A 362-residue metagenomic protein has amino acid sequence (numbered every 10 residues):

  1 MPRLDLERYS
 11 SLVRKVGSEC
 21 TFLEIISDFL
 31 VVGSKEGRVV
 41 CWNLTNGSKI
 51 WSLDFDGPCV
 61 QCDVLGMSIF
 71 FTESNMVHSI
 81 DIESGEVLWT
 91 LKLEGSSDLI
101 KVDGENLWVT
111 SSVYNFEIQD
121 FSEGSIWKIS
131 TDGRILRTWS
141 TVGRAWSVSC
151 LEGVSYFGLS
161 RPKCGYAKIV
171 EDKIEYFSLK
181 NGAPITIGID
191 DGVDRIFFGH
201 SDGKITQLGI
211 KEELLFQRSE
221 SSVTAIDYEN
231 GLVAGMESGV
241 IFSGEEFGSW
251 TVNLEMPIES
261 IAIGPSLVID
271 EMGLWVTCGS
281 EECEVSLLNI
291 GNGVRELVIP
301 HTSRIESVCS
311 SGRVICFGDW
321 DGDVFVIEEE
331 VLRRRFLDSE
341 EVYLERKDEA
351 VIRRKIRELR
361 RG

Functional and structural regions predicted by a protein language model:
M1-S18, N46-S48: A short helix->beta-strand "capping" segment at the edge of beta-propeller domains
L12-G17, S52-D56, T90-L93, T138-V142 (+4 more regions): Surface loop/turn motifs at the tips and blade-to-blade linkers of beta-strand repeat domains
L12-R38, D54-V60: Beta-strand-rich domains and repeat architectures in extracellular enzymes and scaffolds, especially beta-propellers
S18-E24, G57-G66, E94-G104, T141-E152 (+4 more regions): Repeated scaffold domains used in trafficking and secretory/extracellular systems, primarily beta-propellers
V40, H78-S79, W127, G165-A167 (+4 more regions): WD40 beta-propeller blade core
N43-G47, D81-G85, S130-R134, I169-D172 (+4 more regions): Short loop/turn segments that connect beta-strands within beta-propeller blades
F71-T72, F116-E123, R161-P162, G279-C283: Short, solvent-exposed loop/turn segments at conserved positions within beta-propeller repeat blades
H301-G362: Blade-level signature of beta-propeller repeat domains, shared across WD40, Kelch, NHL, RCC1 and BNR/Asp-box propellers
